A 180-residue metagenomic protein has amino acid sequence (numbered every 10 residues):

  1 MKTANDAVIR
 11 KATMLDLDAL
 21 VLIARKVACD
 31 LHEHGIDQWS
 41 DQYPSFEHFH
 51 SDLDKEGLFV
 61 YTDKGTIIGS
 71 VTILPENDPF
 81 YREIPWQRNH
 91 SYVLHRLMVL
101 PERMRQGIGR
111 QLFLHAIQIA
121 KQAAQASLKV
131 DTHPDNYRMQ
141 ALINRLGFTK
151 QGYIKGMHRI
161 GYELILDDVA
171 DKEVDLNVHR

Functional and structural regions predicted by a protein language model:
V8-L22: A short beta-loop-alpha structural element at the N-terminal edge of CoA-dependent acyl/N-acetyltransferase catalytic
M14, D30-E33, Q38-R96, L100 (+4 more regions): Acetyl-CoA-dependent GNAT
H95, L100, M104, D131-H133: Residue-level recognition of the GNAT/N-acetyltransferase active site
V99, R105-Q118, A141-R145: Conserved acetyl-CoA-binding loop-helix of GNAT-fold acetyltransferases
F113, A120-T132: Conserved GNAT acetyl-CoA-binding A-motif
Q122, P134-G152: Conserved active-site alpha-helix within GNAT-family acetyltransferase domains
N136, G156-R159: Short acidic/glycine-enriched loop/turn segments that link adjacent beta-strands
